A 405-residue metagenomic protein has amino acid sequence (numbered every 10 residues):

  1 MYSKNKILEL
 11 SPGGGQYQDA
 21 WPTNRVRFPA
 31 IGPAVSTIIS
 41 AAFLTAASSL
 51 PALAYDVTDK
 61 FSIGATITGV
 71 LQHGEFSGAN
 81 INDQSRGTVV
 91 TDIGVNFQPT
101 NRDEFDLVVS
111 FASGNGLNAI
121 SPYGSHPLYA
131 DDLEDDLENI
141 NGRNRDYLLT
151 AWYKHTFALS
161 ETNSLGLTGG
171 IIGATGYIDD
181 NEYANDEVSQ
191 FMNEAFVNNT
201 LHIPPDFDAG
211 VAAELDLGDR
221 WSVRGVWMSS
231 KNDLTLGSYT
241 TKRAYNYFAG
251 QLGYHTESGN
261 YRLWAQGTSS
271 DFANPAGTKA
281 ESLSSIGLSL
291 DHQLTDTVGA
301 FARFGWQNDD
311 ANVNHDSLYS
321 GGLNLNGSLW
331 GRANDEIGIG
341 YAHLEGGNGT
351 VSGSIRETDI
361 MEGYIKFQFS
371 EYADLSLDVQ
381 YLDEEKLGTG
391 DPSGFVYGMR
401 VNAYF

Functional and structural regions predicted by a protein language model:
Y2, L323, A373, S393-F405: Outer-membrane beta-barrel "beta-signal"
Y55-D56, V95-P99, H155-F157, L215-L217 (+7 more regions): Residue-level signature of outer-membrane beta-barrel architecture
Y55-N80, Q190, A195, L377: Transmembrane beta-strand segments of Gram-negative outer membrane beta-barrel proteins
F61, N101-F105, S160-L165, R220-G225 (+4 more regions): Repeated loop/turn-to-beta-strand initiation elements of outer-membrane beta-barrel proteins
A65-L71, L107-F111, L167-I171, G225-S229 (+6 more regions): Transmembrane beta-barrel strands of outer-membrane/channel proteins
N80-G87, N141-R145, L201-I203, S238-Y245 (+4 more regions): Replace "Gram-negative outer membrane beta-barrel proteins" with "bacterial and organellar outer membrane beta-barrel
V89-I93, D146-A151, F207-A213, N246-G250 (+6 more regions): Hydrophobic, lipid-facing positions within transmembrane beta-strands of outer-membrane proteins
I120-W152, S160-F248: Surface-exposed coil loops of outer-membrane beta-barrel proteins
